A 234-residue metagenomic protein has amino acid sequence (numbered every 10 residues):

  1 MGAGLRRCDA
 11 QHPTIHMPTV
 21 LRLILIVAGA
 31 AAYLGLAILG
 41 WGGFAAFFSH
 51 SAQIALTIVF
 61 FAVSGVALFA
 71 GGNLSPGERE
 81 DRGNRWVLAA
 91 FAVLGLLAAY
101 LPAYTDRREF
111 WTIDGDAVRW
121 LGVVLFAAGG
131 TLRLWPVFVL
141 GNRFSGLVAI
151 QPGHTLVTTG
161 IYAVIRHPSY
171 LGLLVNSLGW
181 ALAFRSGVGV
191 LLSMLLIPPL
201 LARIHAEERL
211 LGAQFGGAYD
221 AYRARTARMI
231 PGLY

Functional and structural regions predicted by a protein language model:
G2-G4: Residue-identity detector for glycine
R7-Q11: A cross-taxon signal for low-complexity, glycine/charged-rich
P13-Q151, G179-G217, A221-Y234: Membrane-anchoring alpha-helices and their flanking helix-loop junctions
L147-L173: Active-site-proximal inter-transmembrane loops
G172, L178-G179: Hydrophobic alpha-helical membrane segments of integral membrane proteins
